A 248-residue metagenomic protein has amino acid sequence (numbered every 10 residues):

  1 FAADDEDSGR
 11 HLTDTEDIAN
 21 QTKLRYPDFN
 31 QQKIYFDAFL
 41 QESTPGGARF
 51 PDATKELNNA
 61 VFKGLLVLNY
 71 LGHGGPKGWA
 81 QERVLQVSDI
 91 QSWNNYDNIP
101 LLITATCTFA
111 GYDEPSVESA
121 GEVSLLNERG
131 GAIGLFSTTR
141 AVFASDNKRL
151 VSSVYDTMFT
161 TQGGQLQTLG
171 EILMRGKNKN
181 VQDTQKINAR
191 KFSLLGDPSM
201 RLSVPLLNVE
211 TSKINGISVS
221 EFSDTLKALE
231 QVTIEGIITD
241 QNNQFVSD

Functional and structural regions predicted by a protein language model:
F1-D248: Cysteine-dependent hydrolase recognition
